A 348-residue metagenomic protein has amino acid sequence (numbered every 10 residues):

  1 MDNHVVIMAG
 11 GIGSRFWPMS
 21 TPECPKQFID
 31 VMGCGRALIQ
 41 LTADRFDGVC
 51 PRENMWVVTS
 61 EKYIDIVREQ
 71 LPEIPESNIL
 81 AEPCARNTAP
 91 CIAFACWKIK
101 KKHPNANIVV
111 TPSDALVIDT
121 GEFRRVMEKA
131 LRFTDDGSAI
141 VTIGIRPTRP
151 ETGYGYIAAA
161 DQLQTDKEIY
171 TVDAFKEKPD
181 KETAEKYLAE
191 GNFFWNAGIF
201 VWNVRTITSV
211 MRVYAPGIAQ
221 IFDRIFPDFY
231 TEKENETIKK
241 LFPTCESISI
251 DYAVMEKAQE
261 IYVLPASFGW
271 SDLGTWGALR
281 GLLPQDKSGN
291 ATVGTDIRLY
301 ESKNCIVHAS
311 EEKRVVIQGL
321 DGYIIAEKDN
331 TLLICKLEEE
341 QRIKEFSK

Functional and structural regions predicted by a protein language model:
M1-I7, R15-P22, G33-P112, I118-E128: Conserved N-terminal catalytic core of the sugar/cofactor nucleotidyltransferase
I7-A9, V58, V109-P112, T142-R146 (+3 more regions): Short beta-strand segments
I39, A95, D114, I157 (+3 more regions): Residue-level signal for inorganic ion chemistry
V57, L80-A81, V110, V141-I145 (+2 more regions): General beta-strand structural signal in soluble alpha/beta enzymes
T120-F242, Y262, E312, K336: Conserved core of the sugar-phosphate nucleotidyltransferase
V204-K348: Left-handed beta-helix
